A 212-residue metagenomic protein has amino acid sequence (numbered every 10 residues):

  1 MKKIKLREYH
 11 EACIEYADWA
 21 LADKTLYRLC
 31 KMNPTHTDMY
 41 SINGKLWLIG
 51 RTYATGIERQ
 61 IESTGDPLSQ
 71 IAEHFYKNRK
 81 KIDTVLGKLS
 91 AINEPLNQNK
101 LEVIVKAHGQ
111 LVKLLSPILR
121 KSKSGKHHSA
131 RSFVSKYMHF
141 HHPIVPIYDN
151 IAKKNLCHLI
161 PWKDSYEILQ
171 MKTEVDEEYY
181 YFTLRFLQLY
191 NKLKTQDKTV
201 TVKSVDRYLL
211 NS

Functional and structural regions predicted by a protein language model:
M1-G125, P143-S212: An N-terminal alpha-helical hairpin/helix-loop-helix interaction module that forms a charged, gly/pro-flexible surface
V134-K136: Cytochrome P450 catalytic-core helices
H139: C-terminal substrate/ligand-recognition segments
